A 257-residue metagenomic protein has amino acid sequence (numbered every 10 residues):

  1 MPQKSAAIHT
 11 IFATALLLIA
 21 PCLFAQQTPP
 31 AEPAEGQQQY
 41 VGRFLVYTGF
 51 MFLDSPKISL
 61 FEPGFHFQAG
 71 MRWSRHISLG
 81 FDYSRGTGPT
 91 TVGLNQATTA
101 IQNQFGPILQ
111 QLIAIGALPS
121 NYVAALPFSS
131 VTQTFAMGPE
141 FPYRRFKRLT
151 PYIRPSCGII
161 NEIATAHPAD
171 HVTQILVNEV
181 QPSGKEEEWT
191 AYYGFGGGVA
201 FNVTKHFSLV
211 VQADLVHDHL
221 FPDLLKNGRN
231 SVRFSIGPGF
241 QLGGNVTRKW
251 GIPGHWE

Functional and structural regions predicted by a protein language model:
A25-W73, R233-S235, G239-E257: Short glycine/proline- and aromatic-enriched beta-strand/turn motifs that initiate or cap beta-hairpins
G42, F61-F65, P89, S129-F135 (+3 more regions): Residues that define the transmembrane beta-barrel architecture of outer-membrane proteins
T48-F50, F67-M71, R75, M137-F141 (+4 more regions): Residues on the lipid-exposed face of transmembrane beta-strands in outer-membrane beta-barrel proteins
M51-K57, G88-T90, F146, I159-A164 (+2 more regions): Sequence/structural signature of outer-membrane beta-barrel proteins
F52-S55, N121-P127, N178-K185, L220-K226: Extracellular loop and loop/strand-boundary signature of outer-membrane beta-barrel proteins
M71-I175, S235-G237: Gram-negative (and chloroplast) outer-membrane scaffold detector with strong preference for beta-barrel transmembrane
H76-F81, K147-L149, F201, K205-L209 (+1 more regions): Repeated loop/turn-to-beta-strand initiation elements of outer-membrane beta-barrel proteins
Q102-L112, T204-E257: Predominantly the C-terminal beta-signal and adjacent terminal strand-loop region of outer-membrane beta-barrel
